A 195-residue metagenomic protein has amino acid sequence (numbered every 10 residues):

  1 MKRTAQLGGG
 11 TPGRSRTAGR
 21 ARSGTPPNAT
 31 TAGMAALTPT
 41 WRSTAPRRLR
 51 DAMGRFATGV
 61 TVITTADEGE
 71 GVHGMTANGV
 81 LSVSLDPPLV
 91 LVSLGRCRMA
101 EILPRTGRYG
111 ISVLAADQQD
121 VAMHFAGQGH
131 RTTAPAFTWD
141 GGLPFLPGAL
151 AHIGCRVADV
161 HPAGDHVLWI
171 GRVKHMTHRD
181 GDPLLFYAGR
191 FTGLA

Functional and structural regions predicted by a protein language model:
K2-A195: Basic, polyanion-binding surface patches
